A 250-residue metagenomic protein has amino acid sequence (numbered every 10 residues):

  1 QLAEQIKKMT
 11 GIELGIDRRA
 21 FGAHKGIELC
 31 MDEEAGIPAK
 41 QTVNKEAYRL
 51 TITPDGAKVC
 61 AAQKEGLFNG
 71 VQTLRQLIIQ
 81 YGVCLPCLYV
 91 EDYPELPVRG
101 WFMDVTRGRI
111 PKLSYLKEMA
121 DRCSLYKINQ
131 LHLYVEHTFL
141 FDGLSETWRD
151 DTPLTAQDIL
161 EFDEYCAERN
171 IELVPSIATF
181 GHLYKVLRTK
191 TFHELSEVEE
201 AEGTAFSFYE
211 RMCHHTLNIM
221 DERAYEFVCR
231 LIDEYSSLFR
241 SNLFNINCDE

Functional and structural regions predicted by a protein language model:
Q1-R99: Contiguous, structured surface segment used for ligand recognition
L96-E250: Substrate-binding cleft of carbohydrate-active enzyme catalytic domains
